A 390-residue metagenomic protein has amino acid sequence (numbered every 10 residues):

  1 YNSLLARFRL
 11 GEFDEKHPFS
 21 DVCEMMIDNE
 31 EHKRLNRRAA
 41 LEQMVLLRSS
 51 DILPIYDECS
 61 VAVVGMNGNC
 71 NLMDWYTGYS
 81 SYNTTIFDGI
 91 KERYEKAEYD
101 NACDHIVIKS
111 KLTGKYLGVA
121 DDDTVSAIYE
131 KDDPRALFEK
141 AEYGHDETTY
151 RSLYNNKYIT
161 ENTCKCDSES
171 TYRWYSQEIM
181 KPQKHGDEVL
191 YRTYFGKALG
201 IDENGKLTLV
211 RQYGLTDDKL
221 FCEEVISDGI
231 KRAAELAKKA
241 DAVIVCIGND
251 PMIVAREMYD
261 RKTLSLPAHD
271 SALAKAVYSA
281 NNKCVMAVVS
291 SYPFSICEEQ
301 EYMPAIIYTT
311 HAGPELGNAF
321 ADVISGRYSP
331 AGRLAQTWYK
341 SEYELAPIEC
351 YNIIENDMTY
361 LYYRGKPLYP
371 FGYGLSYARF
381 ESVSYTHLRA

Functional and structural regions predicted by a protein language model:
Y1-W75, Y79-F87, K91-R93, V289-R389: Secreted, periplasmic, or luminal enzymes acting at the cell surface/secretory milieu
A62-V64, E98-Y99, V243-C246, V285-V288 (+1 more regions): Structural recognition of the beta-strand scaffold that forms the well-ordered cores of secreted hydrolase catalytic
L72-W75, P251-L266: Glycine/threonine-rich flexible loop motifs
A97-H105, Q336-K340: Acidic carboxylate-rich catalytic motifs and surrounding loops in phosphoryl-/glycosyl-chemistry enzymes
N101-A240, V245, E257, L264-S265: Lectin-like carbohydrate-binding module/patch detector with strong preference for beta-trefoil
A237-K238, Y278, Q300: A short, aliphatic-rich alpha-helical micro-motif
D270-A274, C284, F320: Extended, hydrophobic alpha-helical segments in both membrane/secreted and soluble proteins
A280-K283, M303: A short helix->loop->beta-strand "cap" motif at the edges of active sites that frequently abuts
